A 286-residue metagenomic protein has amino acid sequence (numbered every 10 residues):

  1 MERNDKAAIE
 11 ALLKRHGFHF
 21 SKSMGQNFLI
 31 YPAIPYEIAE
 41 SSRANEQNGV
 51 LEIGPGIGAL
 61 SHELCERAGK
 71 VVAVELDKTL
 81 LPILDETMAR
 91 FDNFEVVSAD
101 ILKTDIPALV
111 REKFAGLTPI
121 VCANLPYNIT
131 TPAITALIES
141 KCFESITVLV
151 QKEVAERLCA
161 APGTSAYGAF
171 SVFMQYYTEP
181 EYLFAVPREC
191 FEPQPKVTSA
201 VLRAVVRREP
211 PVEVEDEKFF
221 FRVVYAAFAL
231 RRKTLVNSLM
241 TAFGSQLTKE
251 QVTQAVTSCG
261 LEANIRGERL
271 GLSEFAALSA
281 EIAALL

Functional and structural regions predicted by a protein language model:
M1-F219, Y225, T257, E268 (+2 more regions): Catalytic cores of RNA-modifying enzymes
A226-L286: C-terminal lobe and adjacent flexible extensions of AdoMet/dcAdoMet transferase-like proteins
